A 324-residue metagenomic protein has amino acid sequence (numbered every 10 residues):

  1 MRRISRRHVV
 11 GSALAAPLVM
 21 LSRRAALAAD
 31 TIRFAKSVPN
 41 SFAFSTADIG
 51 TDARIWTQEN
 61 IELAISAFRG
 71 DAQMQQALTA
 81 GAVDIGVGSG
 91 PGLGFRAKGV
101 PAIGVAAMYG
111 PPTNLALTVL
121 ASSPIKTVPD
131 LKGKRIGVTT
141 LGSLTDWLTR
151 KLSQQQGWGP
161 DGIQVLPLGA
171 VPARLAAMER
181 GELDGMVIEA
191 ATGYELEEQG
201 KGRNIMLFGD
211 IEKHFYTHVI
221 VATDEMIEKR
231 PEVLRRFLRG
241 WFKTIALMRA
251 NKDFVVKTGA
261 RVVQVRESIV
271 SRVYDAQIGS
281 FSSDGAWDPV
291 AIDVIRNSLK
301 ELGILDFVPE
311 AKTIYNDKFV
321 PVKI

Functional and structural regions predicted by a protein language model:
M1-I4: Secretory targeting signals
H8-A28: N-terminal export signals
G11, A107, G133, E198 (+1 more regions): Phosphate-coordinating loops and pocket residues in cytosolic domains that bind phosphorylated ligands
A28-W158, V165-A170, R174-R180, D184-A190 (+2 more regions): Short, glycine-/small- and polar/acidic-enriched structural segments that line small-molecule recognition paths
D52, T149, G193, V256 (+1 more regions): Generic structural marker for isolated residues within well-ordered, non-membrane alpha-helices of soluble domains
P91, P172-R261: Pocket-lining segment of extracytoplasmic ligand-binding domains
E228-D306: Secondary-structure end/capping motifs
K300-I324: Conserved C-terminal helix/tail region of periplasmic/extracytoplasmic solute-binding proteins
